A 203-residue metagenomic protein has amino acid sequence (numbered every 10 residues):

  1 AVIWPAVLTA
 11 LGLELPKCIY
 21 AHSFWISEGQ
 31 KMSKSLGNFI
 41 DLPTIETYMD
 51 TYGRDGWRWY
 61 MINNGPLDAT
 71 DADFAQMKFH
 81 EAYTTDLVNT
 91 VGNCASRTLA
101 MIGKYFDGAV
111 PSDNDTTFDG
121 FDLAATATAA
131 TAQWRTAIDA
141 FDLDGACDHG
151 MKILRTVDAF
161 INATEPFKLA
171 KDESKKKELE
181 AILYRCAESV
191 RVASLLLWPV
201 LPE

Functional and structural regions predicted by a protein language model:
A1-V2, R54-D55, A187-R191: A structural signal for well-ordered alpha-helical segments within the folded catalytic domains of diverse enzymes
V2-L11: Short active-site loop/helix that positions an aromatic residue
P5, E46, S194-L195: Active-site phosphate/pyrophosphate- and oxyanion-stabilizing loops and adjacent acidic/basic residues in soluble
T9, D50, D139: Short polybasic/polar patches that bind polyanions
L11, Y52-R54, P202: Glycine-centered helix-coil hinge/cap
P16-F24: Long, charged, glycine-rich C-terminal linkers/tails
S23-F121: Catalytic adenosine-cofactor/nucleotide-binding cores of aminoacyl-tRNA synthetases and other
K78-D115, T126-E203: Helix-rich, typically C-terminal accessory recognition domains appended to large enzymatic cores
